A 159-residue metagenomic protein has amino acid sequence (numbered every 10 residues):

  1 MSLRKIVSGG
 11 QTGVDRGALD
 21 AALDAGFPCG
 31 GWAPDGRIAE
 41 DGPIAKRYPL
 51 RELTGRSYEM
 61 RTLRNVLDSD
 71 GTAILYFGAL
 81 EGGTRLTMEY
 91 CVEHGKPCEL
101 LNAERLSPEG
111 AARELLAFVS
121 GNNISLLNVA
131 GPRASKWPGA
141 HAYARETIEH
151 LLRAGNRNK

Functional and structural regions predicted by a protein language model:
S2-L126, R133-K136, A140-G155: Acidic/glycine-enriched connector segments
K159: Serine hydrolase/lipase
